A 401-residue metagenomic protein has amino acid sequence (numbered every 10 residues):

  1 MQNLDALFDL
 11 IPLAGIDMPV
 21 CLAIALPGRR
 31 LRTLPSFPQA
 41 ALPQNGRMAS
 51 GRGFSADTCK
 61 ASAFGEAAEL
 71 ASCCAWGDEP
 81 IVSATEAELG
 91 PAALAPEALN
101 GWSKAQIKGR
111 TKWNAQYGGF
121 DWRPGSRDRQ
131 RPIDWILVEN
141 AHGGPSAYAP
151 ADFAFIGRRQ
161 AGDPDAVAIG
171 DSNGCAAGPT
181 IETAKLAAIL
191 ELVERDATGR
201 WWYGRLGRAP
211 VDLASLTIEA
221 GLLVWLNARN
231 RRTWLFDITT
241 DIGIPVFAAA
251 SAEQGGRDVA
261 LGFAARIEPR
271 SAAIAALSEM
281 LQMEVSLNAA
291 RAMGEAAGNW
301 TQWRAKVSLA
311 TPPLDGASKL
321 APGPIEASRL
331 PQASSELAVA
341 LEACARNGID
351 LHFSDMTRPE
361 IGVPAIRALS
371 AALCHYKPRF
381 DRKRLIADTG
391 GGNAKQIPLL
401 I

Functional and structural regions predicted by a protein language model:
M1-I401: Helix-biased "structured C-terminal domain" signature
